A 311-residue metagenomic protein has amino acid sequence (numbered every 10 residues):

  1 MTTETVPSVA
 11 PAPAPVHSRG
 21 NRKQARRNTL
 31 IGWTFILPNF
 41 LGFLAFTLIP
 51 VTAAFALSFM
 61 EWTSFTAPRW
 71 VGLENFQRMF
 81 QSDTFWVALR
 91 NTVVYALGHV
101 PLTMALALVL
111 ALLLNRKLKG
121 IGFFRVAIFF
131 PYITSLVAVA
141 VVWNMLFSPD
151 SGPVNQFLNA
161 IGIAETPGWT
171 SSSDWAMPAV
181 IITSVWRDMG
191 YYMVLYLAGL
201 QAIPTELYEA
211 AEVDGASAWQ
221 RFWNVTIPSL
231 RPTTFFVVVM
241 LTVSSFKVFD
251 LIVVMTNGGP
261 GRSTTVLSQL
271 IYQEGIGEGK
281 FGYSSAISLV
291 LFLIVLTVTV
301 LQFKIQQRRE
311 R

Functional and structural regions predicted by a protein language model:
M1-R27: Short, Lys/Arg-rich, polar N-terminal cytosolic tail immediately upstream of the first transmembrane signal-anchor
N28-R311: A structural signal for multi-pass alpha-helical bundles of membrane permease subunits that mediate small-molecule
